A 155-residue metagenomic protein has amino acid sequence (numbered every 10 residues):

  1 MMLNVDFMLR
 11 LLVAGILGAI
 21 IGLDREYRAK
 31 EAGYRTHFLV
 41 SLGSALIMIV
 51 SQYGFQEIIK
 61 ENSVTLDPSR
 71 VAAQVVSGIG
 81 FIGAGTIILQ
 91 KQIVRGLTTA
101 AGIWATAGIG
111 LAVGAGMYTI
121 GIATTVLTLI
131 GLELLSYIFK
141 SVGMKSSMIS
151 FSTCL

Functional and structural regions predicted by a protein language model:
M1-S63, D67: Alpha-helical transmembrane segments and their membrane-interface boundaries that form or gate the permeation pathway
F7-R10, R70-V71, G116-V126: Loop-to-transmembrane alpha-helix initiation sites
A19-K30, I82-V94, Y137: C-terminal ends of transmembrane helices
G22, M48-Q52, G85, I109-G110 (+2 more regions): Structural signal for membrane-spanning alpha-helices in multi-pass inner-membrane proteins, emphasizing helix cores
Y27-V40, V64-V76, Q90-W104: Short, non-helical or kinked segments that cap or interrupt transmembrane helices
L39-I49, A101-G114, L155: Small-residue-rich segments of transmembrane alpha-helices in multi-pass membrane proteins, especially helix faces
Q52-Y53, A72-I82: Ligand-binding beta-strand-loop-alpha-helix segment within the catalytic cores of soluble metabolic enzymes
A100, M117-L155: Canonical alpha-helical transmembrane segment with a positive-inside/aromatic-interface signature
